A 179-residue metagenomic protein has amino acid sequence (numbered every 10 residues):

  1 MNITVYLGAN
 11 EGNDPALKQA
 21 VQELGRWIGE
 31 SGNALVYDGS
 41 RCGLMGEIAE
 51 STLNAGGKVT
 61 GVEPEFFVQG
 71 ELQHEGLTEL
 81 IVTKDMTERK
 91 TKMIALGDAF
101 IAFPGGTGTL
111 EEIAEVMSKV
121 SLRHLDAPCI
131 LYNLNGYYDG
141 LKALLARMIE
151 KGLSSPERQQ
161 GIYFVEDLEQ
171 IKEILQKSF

Functional and structural regions predicted by a protein language model:
M1-L96, N135-E169, E173-F179: A cross-family phosphate/adenosyl-ligand binding-site feature
G39, E63, T83-K84, F103-G105 (+3 more regions): Short beta->alpha connector loops at strand-helix junctions that form conserved, small/polar/Pro-enriched
K90-L122, I130: Active-site/ligand-binding-proximal alpha/beta "capping" segment
P104, A114-H124, L145, I149-G152 (+1 more regions): Short, well-ordered alpha-helical segments in soluble proteins
